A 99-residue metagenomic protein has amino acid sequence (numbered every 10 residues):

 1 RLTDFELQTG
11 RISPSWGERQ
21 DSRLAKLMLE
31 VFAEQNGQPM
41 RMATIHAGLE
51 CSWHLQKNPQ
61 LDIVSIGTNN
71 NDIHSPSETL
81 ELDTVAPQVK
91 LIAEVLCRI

Functional and structural regions predicted by a protein language model:
T3-E6, I12-I63: Active-site-adjacent substrate-binding region of metalloamidase/peptidase-like peptide-processing proteins
V31, V95-I99: Generic, well-ordered alpha-helical scaffold segments in large soluble proteins
P39-E94: Zn-dependent metallopeptidase/amidohydrolase metal-coordination segment
